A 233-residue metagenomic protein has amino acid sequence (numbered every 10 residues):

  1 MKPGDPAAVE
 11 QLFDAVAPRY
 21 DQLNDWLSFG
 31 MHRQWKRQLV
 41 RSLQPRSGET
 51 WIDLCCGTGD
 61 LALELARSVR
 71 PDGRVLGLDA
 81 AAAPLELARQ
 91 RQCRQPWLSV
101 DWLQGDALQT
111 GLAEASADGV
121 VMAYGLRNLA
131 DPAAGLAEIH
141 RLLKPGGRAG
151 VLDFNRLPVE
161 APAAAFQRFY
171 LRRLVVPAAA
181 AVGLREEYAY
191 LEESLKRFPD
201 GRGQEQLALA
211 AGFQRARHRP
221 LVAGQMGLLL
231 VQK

Functional and structural regions predicted by a protein language model:
M1-D21: N-terminal, positively charged/glycine-rich alpha-helical extensions of SAM-dependent methyltransferases
A7, N155-L207, R217: C-terminal alpha-helical "lid/dimerization" subdomain adjacent to the S-adenosyl-L-methionine
Y20, V120-V121: Hydrophobic beta-strand segment of the Class I
F29-E49, E64: Conserved alpha-helix/loop element of class I SAM-dependent methyltransferases that forms part of the SAM/SAH-binding
T50-T110: Class I SAM-dependent methyltransferase SAM/SAH-binding core
L108-V120: A short acidic, Gly/Pro-enriched loop at the edge of an enzyme's catalytic core that lines a small-molecule cofactor
A133-R148: A short glycine-rich, Lys/Arg-flanked "PGG" loop and its adjoining helix->strand segment in the class I
E205, A211-K233: Core SAM-dependent methyltransferase catalytic element
